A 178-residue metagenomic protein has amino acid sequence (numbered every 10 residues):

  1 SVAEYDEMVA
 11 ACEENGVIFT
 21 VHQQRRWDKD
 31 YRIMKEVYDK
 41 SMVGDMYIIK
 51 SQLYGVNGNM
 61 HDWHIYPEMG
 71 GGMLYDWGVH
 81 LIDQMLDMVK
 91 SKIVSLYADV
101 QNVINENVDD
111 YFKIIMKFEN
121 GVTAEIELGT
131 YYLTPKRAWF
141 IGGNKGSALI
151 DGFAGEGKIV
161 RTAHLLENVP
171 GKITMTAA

Functional and structural regions predicted by a protein language model:
S1-Q23, S41: Beta-strand-loop-alpha-helix segment that lines the small-molecule cofactor/substrate pocket of alpha/beta enzymes
A3-Y5, D30, I104-E106, I159: Short secondary-structure boundary/hinge segments and terminal tails
A10-E14, E36-K40, I65-E68, F112-I115 (+2 more regions): Short, hinge-like loop/turn segments at secondary-structure boundaries
V17-I18, R25-N105: Predominantly a Rossmann-like dinucleotide-binding segment in NAD(P)-dependent oxidoreductases
Q24, F140-A178: C-terminal glycine/acidic-rich active-site capping loop/insertion
Y31-I33, G58-H64, N107-D110, R137-W139 (+2 more regions): Short aromatic-enriched loop/helix-cap "lid" or pocket-rim segments at secondary-structure transitions that line
D83-G157: Contiguous beta-strand/loop segments that form the cofactor/metal-binding neighborhood of enzyme cores
